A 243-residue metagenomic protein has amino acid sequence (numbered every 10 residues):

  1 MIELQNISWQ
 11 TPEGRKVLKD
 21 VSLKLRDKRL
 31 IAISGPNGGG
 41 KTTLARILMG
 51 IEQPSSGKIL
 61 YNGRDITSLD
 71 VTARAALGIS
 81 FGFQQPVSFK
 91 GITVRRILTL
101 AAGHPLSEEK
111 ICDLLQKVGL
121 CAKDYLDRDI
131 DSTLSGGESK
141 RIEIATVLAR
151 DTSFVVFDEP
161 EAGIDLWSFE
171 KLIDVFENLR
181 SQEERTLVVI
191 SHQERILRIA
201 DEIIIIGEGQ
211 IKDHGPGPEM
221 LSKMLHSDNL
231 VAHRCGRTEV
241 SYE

Functional and structural regions predicted by a protein language model:
I2-L4, V17-D20: Conserved structural motif at the start of ABC-family nucleotide-binding domains
S34-P36: The feature captures the beta-strand-to-loop junction immediately N-terminal to the Walker
M49: Helix-to-loop junction immediately C-terminal to a conserved catalytic motif
G57-R64, K110: Conserved ABC transporter NBD signature motif
D65-S80, M224: ABC ATPase NBD coupling module
Q85, G91-S107: Q-loop/switch helix immediately C-terminal to the Walker
E159-P160: Walker B catalytic motif
